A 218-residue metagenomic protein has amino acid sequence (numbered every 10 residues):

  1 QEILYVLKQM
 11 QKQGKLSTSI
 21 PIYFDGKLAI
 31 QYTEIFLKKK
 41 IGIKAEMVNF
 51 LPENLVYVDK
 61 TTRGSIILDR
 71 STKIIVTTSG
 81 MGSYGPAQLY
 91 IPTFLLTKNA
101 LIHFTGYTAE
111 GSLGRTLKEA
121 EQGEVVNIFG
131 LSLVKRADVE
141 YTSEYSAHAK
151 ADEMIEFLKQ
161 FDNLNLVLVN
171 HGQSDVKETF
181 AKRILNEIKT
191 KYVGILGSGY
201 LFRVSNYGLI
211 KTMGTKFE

Functional and structural regions predicted by a protein language model:
Q1-E218: Acidic/His-rich, metal-assisted hydrolase cores and their charged scaffolds
